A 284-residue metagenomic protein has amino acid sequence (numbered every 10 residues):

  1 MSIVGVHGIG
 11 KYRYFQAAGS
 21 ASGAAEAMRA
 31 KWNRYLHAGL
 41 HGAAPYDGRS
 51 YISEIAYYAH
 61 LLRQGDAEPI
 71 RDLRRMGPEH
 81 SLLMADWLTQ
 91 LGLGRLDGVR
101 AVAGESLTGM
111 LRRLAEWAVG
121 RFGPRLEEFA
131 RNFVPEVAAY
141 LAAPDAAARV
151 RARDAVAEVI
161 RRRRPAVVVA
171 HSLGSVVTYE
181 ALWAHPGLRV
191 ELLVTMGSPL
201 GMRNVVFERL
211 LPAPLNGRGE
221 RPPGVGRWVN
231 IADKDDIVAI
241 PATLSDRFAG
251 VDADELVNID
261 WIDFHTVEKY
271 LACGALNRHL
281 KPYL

Functional and structural regions predicted by a protein language model:
M1-I70, G104-V169, L173-L284: Lipid deacylating catalytic domains
R71-M84: A charged helix-plus-loop insertion that forms the helical arch/lid used to bind and gate nucleic-acid substrates
S81-E116: Low-complexity, serine/threonine/proline-enriched polar segments
